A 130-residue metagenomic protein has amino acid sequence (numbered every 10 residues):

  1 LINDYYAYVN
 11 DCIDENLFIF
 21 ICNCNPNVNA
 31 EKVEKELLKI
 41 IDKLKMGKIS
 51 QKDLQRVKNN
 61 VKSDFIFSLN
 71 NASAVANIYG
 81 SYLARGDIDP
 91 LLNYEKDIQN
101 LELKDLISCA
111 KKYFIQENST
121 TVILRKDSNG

Functional and structural regions predicted by a protein language model:
L1-M46, Q51-N100, N118-K126: M16 family metallopeptidases and their MPP-like homologs
Y8-N10, A110-Y113: Short proline/glycine-enriched turn/loop segments at secondary-structure junctions
L103-K111: Low-complexity, intrinsically disordered Gly/Pro/Thr-rich segments
Y113, R125-G130: A short, acidic, flexible beta-alpha connecting loop/helix-capping segment that sits on the rim of active
